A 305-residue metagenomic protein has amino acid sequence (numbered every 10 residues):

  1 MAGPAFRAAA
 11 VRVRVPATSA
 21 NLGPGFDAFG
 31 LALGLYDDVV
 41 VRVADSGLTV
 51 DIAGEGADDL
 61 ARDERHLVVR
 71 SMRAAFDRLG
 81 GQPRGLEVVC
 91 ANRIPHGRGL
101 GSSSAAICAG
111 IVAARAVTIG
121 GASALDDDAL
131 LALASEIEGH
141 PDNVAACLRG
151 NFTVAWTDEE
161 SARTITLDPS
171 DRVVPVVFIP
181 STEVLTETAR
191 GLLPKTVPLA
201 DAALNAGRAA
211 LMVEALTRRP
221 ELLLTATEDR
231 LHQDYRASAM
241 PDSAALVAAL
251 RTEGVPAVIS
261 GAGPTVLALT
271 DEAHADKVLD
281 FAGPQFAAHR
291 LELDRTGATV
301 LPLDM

Functional and structural regions predicted by a protein language model:
M1-R98, A116-I119, S123-A124, L293-T296 (+1 more regions): ATP-binding N-lobe of GHMP and related small-molecule kinases
G3-R7, N21, G30-L33, G80-G81 (+8 more regions): Solvent-exposed alpha-helices and their adjacent loops that cap or buttress functional pockets in soluble metabolic
R14-P16, A32, C147-R149, W156 (+3 more regions): Short beta-strand segments
Q82-R163: Gly/Ser-rich oxyanion-binding loop with an adjacent helix/lid that shapes the negatively charged ligand pocket
T157, P180, A268-E272: Short beta-strand-to-loop capping motifs
V177-S238: Active-site rim beta-loop-alpha module in soluble metabolic enzymes
A215-M305: Glycine-rich, charge-dense phosphate/pyrophosphate-binding loop(s) and the adjacent flexible "lid"/catalytic subdomain
